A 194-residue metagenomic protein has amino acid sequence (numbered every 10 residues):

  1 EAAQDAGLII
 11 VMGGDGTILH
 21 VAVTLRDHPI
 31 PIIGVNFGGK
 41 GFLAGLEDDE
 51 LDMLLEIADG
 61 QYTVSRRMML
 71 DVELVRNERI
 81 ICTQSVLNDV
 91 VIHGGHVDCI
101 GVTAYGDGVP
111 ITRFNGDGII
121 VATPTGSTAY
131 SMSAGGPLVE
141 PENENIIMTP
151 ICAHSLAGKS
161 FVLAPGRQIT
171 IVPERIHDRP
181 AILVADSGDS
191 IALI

Functional and structural regions predicted by a protein language model:
E1-H28: N-terminal glycine-/serine-/threonine-rich phosphate-binding loop
I10, G14, N36, V90 (+1 more regions): A residue-level signal for conserved active-site and pocket-lining positions in enzyme catalytic cores
G14-T17, K40, T125-S127: Short glycine-rich anion-binding loops that position phosphate/pyrophosphate groups of nucleotides and phosphorylated
H20-A22, L43-A44, S131-S133, G158: Short glycine-/acidic-enriched loop or helix-start segments at secondary-structure transitions that form or flank
P29-I33: Proline-centered loop/turn at the N-terminus of a beta-strand
G39-D117: Catalytic core of DAGKc-family lipid kinases
I92-H93, V97, P110, K159-I194: ATP/nucleoside-binding phosphotransfer catalytic cores, i.e., glycine-rich phosphate-binding loops
R113-A157: Gly/Ser/Thr-rich active-site loops/lids in small-molecule metabolic enzymes that frequently grip phosphoryl groups
